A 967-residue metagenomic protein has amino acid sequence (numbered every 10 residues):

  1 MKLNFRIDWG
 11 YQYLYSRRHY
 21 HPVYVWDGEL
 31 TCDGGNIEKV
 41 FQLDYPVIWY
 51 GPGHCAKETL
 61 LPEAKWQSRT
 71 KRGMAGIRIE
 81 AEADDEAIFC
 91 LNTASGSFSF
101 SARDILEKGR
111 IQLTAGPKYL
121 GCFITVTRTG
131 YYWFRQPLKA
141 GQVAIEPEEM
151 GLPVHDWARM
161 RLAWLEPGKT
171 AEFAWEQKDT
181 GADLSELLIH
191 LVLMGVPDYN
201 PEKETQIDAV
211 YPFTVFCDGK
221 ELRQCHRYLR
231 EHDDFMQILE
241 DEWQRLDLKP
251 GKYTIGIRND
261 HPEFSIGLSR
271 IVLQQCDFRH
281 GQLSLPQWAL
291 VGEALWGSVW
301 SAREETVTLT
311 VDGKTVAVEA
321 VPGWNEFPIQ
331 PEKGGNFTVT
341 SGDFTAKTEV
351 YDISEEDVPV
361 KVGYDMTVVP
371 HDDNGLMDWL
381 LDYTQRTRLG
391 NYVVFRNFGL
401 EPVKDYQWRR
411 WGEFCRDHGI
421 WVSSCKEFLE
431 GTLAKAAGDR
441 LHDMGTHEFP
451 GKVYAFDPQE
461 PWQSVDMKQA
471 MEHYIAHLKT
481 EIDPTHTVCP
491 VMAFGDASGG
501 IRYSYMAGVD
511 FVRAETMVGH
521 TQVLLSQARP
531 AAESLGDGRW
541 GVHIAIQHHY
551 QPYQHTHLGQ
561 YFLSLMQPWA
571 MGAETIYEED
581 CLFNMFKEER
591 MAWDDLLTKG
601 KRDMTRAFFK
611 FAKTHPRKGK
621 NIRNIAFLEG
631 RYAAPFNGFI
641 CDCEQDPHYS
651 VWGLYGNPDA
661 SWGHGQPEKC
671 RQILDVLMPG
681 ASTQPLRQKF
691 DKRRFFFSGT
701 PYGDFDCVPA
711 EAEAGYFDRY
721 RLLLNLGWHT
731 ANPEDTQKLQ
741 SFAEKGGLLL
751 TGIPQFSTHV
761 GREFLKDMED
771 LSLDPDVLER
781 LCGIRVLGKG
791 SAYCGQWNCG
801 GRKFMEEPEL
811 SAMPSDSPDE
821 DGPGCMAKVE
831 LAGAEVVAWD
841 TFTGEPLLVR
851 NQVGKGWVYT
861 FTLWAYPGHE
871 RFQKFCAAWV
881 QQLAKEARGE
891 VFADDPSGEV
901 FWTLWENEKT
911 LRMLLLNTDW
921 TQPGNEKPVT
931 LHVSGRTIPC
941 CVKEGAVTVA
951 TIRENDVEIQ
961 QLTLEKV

Functional and structural regions predicted by a protein language model:
M1-W421, G438-H447, F717, D894-E908 (+4 more regions): Mature N-terminal, pre-catalytic/accessory segment of carbohydrate-active enzymes
K65-G73, L290, G297-W300, N621-N657 (+7 more regions): Carbohydrate-binding surface patches
F213-V215, H729, P733-M813, A838-F842: A glycine-rich, often tryptophan-bearing local segment used as a flexible ligand/cofactor-contacting loop or short
C225, Q385, P402-R409, G663-M768 (+2 more regions): Helical hinge/lid and interdomain linker segments adjacent to catalytic or ligand-binding clefts that mediate domain
V362, D603-R719: Aromatic-Pro/Gly-enriched surface loop or interdomain linker that acts as a lid/target-recognition segment
E481, H486-P552, S564: Glycoside hydrolase catalytic-domain groove-lining segments
I544-Q547, Y553, H557-D594, G630: Substrate-binding cleft of secreted/luminal carbohydrate-active enzymes
T758, G790-G854, A865-V933: Catalytic beta-strand/loop cores that center a nucleophilic Ser/Cys/Thr and support acyl-enzyme chemistry
